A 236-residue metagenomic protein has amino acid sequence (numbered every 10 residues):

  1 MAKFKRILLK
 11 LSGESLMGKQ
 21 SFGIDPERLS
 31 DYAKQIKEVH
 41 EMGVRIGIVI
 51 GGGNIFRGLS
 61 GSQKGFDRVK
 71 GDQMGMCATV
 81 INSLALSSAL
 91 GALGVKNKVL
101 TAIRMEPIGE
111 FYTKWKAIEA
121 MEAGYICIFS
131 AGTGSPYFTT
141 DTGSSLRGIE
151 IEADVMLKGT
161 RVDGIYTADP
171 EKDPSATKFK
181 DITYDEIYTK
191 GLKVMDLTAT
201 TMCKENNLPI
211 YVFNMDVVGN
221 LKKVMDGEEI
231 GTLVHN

Functional and structural regions predicted by a protein language model:
M1-N236: C-terminal catalytic "cap/lid" subdomain
